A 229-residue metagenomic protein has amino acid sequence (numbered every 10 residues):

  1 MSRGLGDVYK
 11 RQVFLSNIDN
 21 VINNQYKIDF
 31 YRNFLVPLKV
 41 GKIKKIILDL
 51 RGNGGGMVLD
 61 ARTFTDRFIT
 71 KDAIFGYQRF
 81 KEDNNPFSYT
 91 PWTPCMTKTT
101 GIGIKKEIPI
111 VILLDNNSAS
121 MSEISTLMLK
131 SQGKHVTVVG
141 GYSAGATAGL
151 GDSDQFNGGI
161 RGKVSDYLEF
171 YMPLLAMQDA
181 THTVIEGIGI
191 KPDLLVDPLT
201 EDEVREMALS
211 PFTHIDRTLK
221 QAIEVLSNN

Functional and structural regions predicted by a protein language model:
M1-Y9: Single conserved hydrophobic/aromatic residue that forms the stacking wall/gate of nucleotide- or nucleobase-binding
R11-F14, D49-N53, Q78-K81, L113-N117 (+2 more regions): Active-site-proximal beta-strand/loop segments in catalytic clefts of secreted hydrolases
I28-L35, A61-T65, I110, S122-T126 (+2 more regions): Extracytoplasmic/secreted envelope proteins and their assembly/folding machinery, especially bacterial periplasmic
Y31-G55, I112-L113: Short acidic catalytic loops
G41-I46, K71-F75, K106-P109, G133-T137: Loop/turn elements at helix/coil->beta-strand transitions in domains of secreted/extracellular proteins
I46, N117-S120, Q132-L150: Short, well-structured beta-strand/strand-turn elements
G55-P109, L113, G151-I160, Y167 (+2 more regions): Gly/Ser/Thr-rich loop/hinge elements
T181, E186-N229: Low-complexity, Gly/Ser/Thr/Pro-rich intrinsically disordered linker/tail segments
